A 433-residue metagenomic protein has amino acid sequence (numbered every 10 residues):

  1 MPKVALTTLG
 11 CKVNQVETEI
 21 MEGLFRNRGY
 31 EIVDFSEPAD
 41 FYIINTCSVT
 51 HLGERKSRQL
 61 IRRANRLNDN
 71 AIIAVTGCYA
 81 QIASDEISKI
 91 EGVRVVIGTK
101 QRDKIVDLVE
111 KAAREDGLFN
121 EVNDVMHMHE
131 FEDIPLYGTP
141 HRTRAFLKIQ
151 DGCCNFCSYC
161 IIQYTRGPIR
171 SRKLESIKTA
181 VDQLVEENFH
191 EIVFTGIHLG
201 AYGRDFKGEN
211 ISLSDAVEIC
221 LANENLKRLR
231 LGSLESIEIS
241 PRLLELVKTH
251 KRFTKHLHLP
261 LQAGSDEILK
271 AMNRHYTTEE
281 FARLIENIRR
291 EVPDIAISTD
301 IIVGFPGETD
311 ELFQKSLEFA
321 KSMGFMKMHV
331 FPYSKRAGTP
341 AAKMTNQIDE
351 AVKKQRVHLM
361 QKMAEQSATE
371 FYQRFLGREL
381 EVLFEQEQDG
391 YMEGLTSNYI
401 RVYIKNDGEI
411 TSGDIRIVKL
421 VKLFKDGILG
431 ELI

Functional and structural regions predicted by a protein language model:
M1-Y202, R242, F253, L257 (+6 more regions): Proteins enriched for Cys/Gly/acidic motifs involved in redox and nucleic-acid/cofactor modification
C11, Y202-L221, N225, M272 (+1 more regions): Radical SAM enzyme [4Fe-4S]-AdoMet core and its adjacent flexible, acidic and glycine-rich loops/tails across
I73-A74, I82-A83, I87, E186-D310: Conserved SAM/AdoMet-binding glycine-rich loop
D103, N155, G167, G200 (+5 more regions): Glycine-centered loop/turn positions within well-structured domains that cap or flank conserved ligand/cofactor-binding
P140-T143, C153-N155, F253, A263 (+5 more regions): Short flexible coil/turn linkers enriched for glycine and charged/polar residues that connect secondary-structure
I177, F194, L231, L259 (+5 more regions): Conserved, mostly hydrophobic/aromatic
E308, G324-F325: Contiguous mid-protein beta-loop-alpha structural module that forms a pocket-lining wall or clamp of enzyme active
K343-I433: Terminal RNA-binding accessory module
